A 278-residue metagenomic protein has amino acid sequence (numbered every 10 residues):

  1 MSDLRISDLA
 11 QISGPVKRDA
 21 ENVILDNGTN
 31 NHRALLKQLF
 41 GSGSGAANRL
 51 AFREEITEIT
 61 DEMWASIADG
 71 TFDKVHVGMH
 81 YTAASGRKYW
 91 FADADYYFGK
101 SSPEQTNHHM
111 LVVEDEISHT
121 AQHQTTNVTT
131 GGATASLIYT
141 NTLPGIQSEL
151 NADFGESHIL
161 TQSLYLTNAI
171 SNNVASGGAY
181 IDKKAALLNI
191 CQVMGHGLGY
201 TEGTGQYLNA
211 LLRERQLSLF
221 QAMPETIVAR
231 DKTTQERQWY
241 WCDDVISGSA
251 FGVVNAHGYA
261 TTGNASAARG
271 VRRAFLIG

Functional and structural regions predicted by a protein language model:
M1-D19: Short, intrinsically disordered N-terminal pre-domain segments
S2, T29-H32, I56, Y139: Intrinsic-disorder-associated interaction segments
D3-R5, I24, H80-T82: Ser/Thr- (and often Asn-) enriched beta-sheet segments in non-cytosolic proteins
R5, L35-L36, T60, N189: Helix N-cap and loop-to-helix transition residues
P15-N22, K74-V77: A short, compositionally biased
I24-S42: Short, surface-exposed terminal/edge motifs of secreted or surface/virion proteins that either
G43-G278: Collagenous Gly-X-Y triple-helix signature in extracellular proteins
